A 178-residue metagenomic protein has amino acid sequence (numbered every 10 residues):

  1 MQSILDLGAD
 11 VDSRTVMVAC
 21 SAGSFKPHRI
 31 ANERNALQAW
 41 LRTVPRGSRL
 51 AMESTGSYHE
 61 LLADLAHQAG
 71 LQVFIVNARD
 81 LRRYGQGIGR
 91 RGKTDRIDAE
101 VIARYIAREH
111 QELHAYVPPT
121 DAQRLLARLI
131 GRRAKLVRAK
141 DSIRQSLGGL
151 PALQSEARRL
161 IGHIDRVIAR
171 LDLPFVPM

Functional and structural regions predicted by a protein language model:
M1-M178: A detector of single, family-specific signature residues that are central to catalytic or substrate-handling motifs
